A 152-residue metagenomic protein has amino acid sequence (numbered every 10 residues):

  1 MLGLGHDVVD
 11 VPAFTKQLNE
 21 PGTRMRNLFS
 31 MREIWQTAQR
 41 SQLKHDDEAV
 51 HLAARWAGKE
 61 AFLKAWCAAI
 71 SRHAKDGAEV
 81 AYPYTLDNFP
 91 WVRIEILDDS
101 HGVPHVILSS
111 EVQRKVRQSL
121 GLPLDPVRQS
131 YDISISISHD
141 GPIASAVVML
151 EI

Functional and structural regions predicted by a protein language model:
M1-I152: Core catalytic alpha/beta fold that binds nucleotide/phospho-ligands
